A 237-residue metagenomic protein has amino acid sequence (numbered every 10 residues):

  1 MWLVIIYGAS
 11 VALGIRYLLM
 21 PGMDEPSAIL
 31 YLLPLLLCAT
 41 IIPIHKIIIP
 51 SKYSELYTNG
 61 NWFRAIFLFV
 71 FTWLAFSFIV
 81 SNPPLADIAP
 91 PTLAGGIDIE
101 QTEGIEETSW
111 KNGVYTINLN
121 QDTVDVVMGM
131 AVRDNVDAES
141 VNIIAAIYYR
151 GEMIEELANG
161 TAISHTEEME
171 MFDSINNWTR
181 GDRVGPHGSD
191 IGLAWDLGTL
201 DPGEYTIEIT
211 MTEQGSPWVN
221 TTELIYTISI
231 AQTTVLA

Functional and structural regions predicted by a protein language model:
M1-M23: Membrane-associated alpha-helix detector
L18-I44: Short alpha-helical packing/oligomerization segments
K46-Y57, L68-A89: Transmembrane alpha-helices and immediately adjacent membrane-cytoplasm interface residues in multi-pass integral
L85-D122, G160-A162, L236-A237: Short, compositionally biased P/S/T/A/G/V-rich stretches that sit at domain boundaries
G95-G96, M130-R133, D190, D196-L197 (+1 more regions): Short beta-strand elements
N112-I147: Contiguous beta-strand segments within globular domains
E170-A194: Aromatic sugar-binding surface patches on proteins that engage polysaccharides or sugar-phosphate polymers
L197-E204: Surface-exposed, short loops/turns at beta-strand junctions within beta-sandwich domains
